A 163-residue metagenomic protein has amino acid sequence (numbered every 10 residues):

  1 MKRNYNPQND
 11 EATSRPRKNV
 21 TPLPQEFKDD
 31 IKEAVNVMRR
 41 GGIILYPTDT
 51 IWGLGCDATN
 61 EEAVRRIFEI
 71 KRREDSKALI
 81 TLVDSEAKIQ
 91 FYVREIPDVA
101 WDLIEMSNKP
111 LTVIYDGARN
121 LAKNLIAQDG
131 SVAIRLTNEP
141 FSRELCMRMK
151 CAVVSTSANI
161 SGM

Functional and structural regions predicted by a protein language model:
K2-M163: Active-site-adjacent structural elements in enzyme catalytic cores
